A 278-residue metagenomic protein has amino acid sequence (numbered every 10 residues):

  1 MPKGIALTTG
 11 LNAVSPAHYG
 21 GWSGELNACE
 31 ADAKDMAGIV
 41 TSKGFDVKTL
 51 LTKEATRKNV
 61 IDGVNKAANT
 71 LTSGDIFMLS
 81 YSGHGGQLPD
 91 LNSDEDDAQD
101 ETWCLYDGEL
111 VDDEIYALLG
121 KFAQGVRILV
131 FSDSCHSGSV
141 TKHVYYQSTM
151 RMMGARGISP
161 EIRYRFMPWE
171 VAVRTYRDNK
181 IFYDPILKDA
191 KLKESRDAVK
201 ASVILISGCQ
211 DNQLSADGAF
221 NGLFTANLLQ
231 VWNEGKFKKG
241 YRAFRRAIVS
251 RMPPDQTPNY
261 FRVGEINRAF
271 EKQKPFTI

Functional and structural regions predicted by a protein language model:
M1-I278: Cysteine endopeptidase catalytic domains of the caspase/legumain-like
